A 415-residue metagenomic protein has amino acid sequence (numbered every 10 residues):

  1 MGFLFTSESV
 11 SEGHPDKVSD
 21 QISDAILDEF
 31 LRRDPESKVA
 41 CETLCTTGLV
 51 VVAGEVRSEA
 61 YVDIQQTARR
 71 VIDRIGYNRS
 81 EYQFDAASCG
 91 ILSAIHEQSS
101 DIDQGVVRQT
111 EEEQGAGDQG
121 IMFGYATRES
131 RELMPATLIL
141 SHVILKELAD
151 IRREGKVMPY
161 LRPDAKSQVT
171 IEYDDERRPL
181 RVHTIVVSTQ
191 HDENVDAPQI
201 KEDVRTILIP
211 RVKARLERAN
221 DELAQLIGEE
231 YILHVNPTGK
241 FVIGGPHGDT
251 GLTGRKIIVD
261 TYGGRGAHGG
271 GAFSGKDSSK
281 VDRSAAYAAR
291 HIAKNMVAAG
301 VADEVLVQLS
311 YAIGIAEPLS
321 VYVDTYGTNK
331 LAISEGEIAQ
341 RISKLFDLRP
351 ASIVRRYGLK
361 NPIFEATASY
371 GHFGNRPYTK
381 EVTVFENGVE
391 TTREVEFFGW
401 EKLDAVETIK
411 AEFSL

Functional and structural regions predicted by a protein language model:
M1-A40, G155, V406-E412: N-terminal, positively charged regions that mediate nucleic acid binding
T6, Q66, R70-I243, G374-Y378 (+1 more regions): Glycine-rich, mobile lid/loop segments that gate access to catalytic sites or pores
E8-V10, H14-S19, G115-R131, V242-A267 (+2 more regions): Conserved phosphate/anionic-ligand binding catalytic regions in large, soluble enzymes, centered on
E12-L31, E129-L148, K276-G300: Alpha-helical support elements that line or immediately flank enzyme active sites and cofactor-binding pockets
S37-C41, A165-I171, Y231-V235, V301-A312: A short glycine-rich, hydrophobically flanked beta-strand micro-motif that places a catalytic Asp/Glu for divalent metal
A40-S58, I313-E317: Short, charge-patterned binding micro-sites
T46, E304, Y311-L415: Internal helix-turn-beta structural module
D196-V297: Glycine-rich anion/phosphate-binding loop at the beta-strand->alpha-helix junction
